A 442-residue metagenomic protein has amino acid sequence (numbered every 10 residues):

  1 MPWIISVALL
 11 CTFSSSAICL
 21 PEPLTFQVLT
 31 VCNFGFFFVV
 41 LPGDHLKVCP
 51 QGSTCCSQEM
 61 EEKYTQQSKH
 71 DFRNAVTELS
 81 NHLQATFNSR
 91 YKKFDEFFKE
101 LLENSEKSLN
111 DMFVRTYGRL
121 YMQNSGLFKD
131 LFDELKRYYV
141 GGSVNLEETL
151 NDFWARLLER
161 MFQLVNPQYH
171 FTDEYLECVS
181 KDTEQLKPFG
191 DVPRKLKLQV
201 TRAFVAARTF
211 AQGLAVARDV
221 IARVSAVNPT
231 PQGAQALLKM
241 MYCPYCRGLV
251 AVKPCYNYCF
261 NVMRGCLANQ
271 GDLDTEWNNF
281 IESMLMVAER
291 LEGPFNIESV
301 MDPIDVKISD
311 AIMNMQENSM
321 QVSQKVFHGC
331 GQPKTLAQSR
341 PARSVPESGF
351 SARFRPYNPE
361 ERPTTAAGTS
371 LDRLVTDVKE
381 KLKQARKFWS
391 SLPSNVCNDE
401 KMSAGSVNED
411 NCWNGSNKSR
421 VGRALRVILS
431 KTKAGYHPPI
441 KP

Functional and structural regions predicted by a protein language model:
P2-K69, V76, T275-P442: Eukaryotic terminal intrinsically disordered regions
P2-W3, S14-L249, K253-Y256, V262-L291 (+2 more regions): N-terminal ectodomain recognition module in secreted, GPI-anchored, and membrane glycoproteins
